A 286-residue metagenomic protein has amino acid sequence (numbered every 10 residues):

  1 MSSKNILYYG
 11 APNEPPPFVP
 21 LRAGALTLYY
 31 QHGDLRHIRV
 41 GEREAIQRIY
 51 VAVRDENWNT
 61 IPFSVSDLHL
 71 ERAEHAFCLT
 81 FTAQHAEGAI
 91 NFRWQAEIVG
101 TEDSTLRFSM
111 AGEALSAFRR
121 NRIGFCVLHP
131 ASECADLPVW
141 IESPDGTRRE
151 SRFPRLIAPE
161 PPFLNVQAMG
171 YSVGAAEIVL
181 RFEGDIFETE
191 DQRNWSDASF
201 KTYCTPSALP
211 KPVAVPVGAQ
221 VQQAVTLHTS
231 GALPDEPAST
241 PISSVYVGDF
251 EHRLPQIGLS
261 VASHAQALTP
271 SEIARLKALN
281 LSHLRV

Functional and structural regions predicted by a protein language model:
S2-T82, L137-P138, D145, P270 (+1 more regions): Acidic-aromatic substrate-binding/catalytic surfaces of carbohydrate-active enzymes
S3-G10, L21-R22, Q47-R54, Q84-G88 (+1 more regions): Beta-strand-rich recognition/accessory modules
N13-P17, R22, Y30-H32, E71-F77 (+8 more regions): Solvent-exposed loop and beta-edge segments used for protein-protein assembly and interaction
P20, T27, C78-T82, R93-E97 (+5 more regions): Beta-strand secondary-structure signal
V53-L115, T189-Y203: Extended, loop-rich substrate-binding clefts of extracytoplasmic carbohydrate-active enzymes
V99, D103-D185: Polysaccharide-binding surfaces and accessory modules of carbohydrate-active proteins
T101, L115-A117, V215-P255, S260-V261 (+1 more regions): Terminal accessory/anchoring regions of large secretory-pathway or extracellular enzymes
I257-S260, H264-V286: Catalytic domains of carbohydrate-active enzymes, especially glycoside hydrolases
